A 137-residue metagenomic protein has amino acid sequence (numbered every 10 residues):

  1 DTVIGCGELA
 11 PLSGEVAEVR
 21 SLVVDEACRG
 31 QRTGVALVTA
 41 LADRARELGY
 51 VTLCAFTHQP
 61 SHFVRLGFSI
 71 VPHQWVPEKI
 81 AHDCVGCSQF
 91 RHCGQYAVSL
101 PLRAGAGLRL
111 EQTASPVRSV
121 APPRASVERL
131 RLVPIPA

Functional and structural regions predicted by a protein language model:
T2-P11, E15-V23: Conserved beta-strand in the GNAT
L12, L22, H58-P60, P101-R103: Beta-hairpin (beta-strand-turn-beta-strand) motif
R20, A36, S61: Active-site phosphate/pyrophosphate-handling residues
V24, G30-E47, A55: Conserved acetyl-CoA-binding loop-helix of GNAT-fold acetyltransferases
A27, F63, A106-L108: Residue-level signal for secondary-structure boundary sites
E47, V51, T57-Q89: Conserved active-site alpha-helix within GNAT-family acetyltransferase domains
V76-A137: C-terminal "cap" of GNAT-fold acetyltransferases
